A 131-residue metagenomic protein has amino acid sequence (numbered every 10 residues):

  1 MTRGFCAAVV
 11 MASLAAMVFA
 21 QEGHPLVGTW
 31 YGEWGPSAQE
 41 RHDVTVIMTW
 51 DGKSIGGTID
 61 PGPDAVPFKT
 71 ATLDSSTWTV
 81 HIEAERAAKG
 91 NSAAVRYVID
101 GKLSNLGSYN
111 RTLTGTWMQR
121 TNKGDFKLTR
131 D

Functional and structural regions predicted by a protein language model:
M1-V9: Bacterial N-terminal signal peptides that target proteins for export
Q21-D131: Central antiparallel beta-sheet cores of small beta-barrel/beta-sandwich binding domains
